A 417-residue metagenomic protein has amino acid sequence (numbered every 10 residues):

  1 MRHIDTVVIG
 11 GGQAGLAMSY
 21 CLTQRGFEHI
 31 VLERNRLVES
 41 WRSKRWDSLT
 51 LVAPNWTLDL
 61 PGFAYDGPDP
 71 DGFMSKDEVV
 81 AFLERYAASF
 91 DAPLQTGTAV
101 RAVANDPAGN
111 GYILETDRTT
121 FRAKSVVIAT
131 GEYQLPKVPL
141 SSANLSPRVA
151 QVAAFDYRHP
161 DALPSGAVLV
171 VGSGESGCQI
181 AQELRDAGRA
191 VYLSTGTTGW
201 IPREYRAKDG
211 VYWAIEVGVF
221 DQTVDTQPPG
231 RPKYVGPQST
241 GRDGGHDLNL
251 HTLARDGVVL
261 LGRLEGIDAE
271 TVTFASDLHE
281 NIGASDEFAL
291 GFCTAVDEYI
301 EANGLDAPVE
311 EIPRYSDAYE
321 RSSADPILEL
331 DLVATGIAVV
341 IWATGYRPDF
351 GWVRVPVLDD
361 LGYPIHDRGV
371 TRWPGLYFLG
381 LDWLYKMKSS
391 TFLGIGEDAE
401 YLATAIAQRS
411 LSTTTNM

Functional and structural regions predicted by a protein language model:
R2-G11, L16-S43, M74-M417: Flavin (primarily FAD) cofactor-binding/catalytic cores of flavoenzymes
V38-A64, L253: Redox-cofactor-proximal catalytic regions of oxidoreductases
P61-D69, L379-Y385: Short glycine/proline-rich turn/loop motifs
